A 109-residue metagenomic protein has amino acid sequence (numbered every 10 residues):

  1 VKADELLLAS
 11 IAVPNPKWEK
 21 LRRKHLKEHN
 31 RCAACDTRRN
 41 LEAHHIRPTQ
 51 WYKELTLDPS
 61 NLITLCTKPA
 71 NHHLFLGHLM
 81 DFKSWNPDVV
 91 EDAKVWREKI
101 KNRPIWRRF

Functional and structural regions predicted by a protein language model:
V1-L21, D36-N40, K83-F109: A boundary/linker detector
D4-L6, S60-I63: Intrinsic-disorder/low-complexity peptide segments enriched for small residues
S10, P14-N15, D58, K68-P69: Polar helix-capping/helix-linker motif
P16-H44, C66-K68: Short cysteine-rich loop/turn motifs with clustered Cys
L26-E28, R47-P48, F75-L76, D81: Intrinsic structural disorder/low-complexity segments
N40, L62-D92: Short Cys/His-centered divalent metal-binding micro-motifs
R47-L62: Short linker/helix segments within small regulatory modules
